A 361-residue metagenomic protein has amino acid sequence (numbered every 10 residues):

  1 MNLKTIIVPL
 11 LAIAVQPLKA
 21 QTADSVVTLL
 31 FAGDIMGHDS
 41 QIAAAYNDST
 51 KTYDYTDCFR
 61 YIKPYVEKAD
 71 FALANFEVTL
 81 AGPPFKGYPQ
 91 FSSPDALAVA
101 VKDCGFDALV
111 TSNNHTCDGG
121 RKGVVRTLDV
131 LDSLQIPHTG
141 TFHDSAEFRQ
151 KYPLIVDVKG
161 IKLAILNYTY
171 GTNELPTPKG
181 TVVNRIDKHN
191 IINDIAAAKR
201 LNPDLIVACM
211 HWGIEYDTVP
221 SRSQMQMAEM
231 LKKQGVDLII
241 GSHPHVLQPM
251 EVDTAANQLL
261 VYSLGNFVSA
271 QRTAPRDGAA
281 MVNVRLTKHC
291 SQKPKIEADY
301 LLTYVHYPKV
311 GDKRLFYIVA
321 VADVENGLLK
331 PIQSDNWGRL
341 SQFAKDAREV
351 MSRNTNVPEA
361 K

Functional and structural regions predicted by a protein language model:
M1-A23: Bacterial Sec-dependent N-terminal signal peptides
Q21-K361: Acidic, metal/ion-coordinating pockets
